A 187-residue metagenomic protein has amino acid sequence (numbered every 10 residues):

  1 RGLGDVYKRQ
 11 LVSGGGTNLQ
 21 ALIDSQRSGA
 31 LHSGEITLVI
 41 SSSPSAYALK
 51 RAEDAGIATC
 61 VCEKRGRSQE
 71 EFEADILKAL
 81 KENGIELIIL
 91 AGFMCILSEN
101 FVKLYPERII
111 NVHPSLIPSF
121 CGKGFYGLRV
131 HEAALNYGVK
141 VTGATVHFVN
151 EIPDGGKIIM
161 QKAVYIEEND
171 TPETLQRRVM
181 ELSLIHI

Functional and structural regions predicted by a protein language model:
R1-Y7, I187: Short, small-residue-biased leader/transition segments that mark boundaries at the very start of proteins
D5-Y47: N-terminal Rossmann-like dinucleotide-binding module
S25, L87, A91-L184: Donor/substrate-binding cores of folate-linked one-carbon enzymes
H32-E71: Short, surface-exposed acidic-centric catalytic microdomains
Y47, F72-I76, L97: Short acidic active-site motifs
F72-L77, Y126-V130: Charged helix-capping and loop-helix junction motifs
L80-I85: Glycine-rich phosphate-binding loop signature in dinucleotide/nucleotide-binding domains
